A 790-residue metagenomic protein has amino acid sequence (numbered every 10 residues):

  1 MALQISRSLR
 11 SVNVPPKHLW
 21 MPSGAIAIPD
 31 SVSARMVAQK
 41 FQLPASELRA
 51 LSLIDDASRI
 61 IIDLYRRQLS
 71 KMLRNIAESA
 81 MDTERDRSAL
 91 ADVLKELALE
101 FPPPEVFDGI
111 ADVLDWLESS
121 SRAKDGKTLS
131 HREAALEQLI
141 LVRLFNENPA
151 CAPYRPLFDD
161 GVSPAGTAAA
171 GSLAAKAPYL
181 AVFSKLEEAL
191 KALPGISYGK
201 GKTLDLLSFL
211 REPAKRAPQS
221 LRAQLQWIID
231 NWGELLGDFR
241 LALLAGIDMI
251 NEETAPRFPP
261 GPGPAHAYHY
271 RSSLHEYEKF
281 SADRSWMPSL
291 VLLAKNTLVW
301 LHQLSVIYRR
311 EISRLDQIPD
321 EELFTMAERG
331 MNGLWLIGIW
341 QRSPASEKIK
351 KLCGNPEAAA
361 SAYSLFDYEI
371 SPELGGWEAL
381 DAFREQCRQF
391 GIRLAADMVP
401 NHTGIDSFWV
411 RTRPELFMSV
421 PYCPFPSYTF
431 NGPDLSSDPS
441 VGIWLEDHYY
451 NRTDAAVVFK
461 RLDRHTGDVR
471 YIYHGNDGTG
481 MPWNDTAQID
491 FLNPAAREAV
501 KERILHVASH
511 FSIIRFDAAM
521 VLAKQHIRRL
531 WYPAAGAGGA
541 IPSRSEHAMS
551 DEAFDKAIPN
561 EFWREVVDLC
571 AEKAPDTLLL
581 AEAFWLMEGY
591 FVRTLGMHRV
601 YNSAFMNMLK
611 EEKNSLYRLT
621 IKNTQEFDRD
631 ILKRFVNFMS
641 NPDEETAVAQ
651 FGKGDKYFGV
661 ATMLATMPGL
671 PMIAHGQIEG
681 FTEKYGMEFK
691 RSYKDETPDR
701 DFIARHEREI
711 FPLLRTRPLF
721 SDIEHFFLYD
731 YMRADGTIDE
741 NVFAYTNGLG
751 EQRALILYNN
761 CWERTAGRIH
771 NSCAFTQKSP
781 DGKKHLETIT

Functional and structural regions predicted by a protein language model:
M1-I312, S371-E385, Q389-F390, G404-L713: Alpha-amylase-like alpha-glycosidases and glucanotransferases acting on alpha-linked glucans and related
S313-I318, T737-I738: Eukaryotic beta-rich interaction modules
I318-L352, H506-R515: Catalytic domains of carbohydrate-active enzymes, especially glycoside hydrolases
W335-I337, A395-V399, D517-A519, L580-E582: A cross-family glycoside hydrolase active-site/sugar-binding cleft signature
Q341-I392: Aromatic-lined substrate-binding rim segments of carbohydrate-active enzymes
P344-I349, V399, I405-R411, H526-R528 (+1 more regions): Short, solvent-exposed loop/turn and secondary-structure capping segments
L578-L580, F584-L586, Y693-A754, Y758-E763: Glycan-recognition and catalytic regions of carbohydrate-active enzymes
W762-T790: C-terminal beta-sandwich/jelly-roll accessory domains of carbohydrate-active enzymes
